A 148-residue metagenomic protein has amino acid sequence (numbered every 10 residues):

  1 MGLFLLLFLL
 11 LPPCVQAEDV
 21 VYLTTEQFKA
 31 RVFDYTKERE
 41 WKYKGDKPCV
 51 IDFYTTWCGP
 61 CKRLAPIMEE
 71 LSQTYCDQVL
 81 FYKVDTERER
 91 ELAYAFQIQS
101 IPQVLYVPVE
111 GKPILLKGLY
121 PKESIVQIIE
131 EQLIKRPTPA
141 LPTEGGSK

Functional and structural regions predicted by a protein language model:
G2-P12: Bacterial N-terminal signal peptides
P13-A17: Sec/Tat signal peptide C-region and signal peptidase I cleavage site
L23-K47: A short beta-strand-turn-helix
D46-C49, F53-W57, S100: Short pre-active-site segment immediately N-terminal to redox-active cysteine/selenocysteine motifs in thiol-based
F53, L64-S72, C76-E91: Thiol-based oxidoreductase modules, predominantly thioredoxin-like and allied folds used for disulfide exchange
T55-G59, T86-E91, K112, K122: Solvent-exposed loop/turn segments at secondary-structure junctions within structured extracellular/periplasmic domains
T55-L64, S147: Short, thiol/selenol-centered motifs that function as redox-active sites or metal-ligating centers
S100, L105-K148: Non-catalytic, surface beta->alpha helical segment in thiol-disulfide oxidoreductase systems
